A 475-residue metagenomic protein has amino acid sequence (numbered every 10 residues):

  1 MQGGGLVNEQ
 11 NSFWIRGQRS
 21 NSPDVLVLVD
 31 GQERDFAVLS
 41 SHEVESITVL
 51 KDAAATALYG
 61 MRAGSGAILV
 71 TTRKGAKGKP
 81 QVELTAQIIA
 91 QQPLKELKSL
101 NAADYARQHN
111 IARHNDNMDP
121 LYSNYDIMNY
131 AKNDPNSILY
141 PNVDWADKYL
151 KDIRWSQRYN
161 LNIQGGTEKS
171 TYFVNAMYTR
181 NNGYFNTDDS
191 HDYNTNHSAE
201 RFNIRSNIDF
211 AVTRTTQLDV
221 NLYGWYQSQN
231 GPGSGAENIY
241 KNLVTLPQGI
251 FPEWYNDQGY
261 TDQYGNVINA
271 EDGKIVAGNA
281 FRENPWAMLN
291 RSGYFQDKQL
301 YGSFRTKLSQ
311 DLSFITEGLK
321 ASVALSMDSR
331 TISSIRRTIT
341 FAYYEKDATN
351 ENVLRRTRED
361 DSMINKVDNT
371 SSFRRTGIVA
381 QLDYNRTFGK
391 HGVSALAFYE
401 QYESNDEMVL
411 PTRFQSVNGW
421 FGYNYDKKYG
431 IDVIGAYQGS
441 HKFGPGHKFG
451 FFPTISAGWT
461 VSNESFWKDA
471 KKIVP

Functional and structural regions predicted by a protein language model:
M1-S12, Q18-L26, Q32-A37, H42 (+3 more regions): Membrane-proximal, glycine/serine-rich, low-complexity loop/turn segments characteristic of large bacterial
F13, I68, L161, I204-S206 (+5 more regions): Membrane-embedded beta-strands of outer-membrane beta-barrel proteins, especially the hydrophobic/small aromatic
G75-P80, E168-K169, Y184, T215 (+6 more regions): Short loop/turn motifs that connect adjacent beta-strands in outer-membrane beta-barrel proteins
V82-L84, Y172-V174, L218-V220, L319-L325 (+4 more regions): Transmembrane beta-strands of outer-membrane beta-barrel proteins
I88-Q92, T167-K169, Y178-N182, G224-S228 (+5 more regions): Transmembrane beta-strands of outer-membrane beta-barrel pores
T179-R201, G231-G233, N238, G293 (+4 more regions): Small-side-chain secondary-structure face that scaffolds active or pore-lining regions
T213, K366-G377, L382-P475: Structural signature of Gram-negative outer-membrane beta-barrels, strongest in the C-terminal barrel of TonB-dependent
